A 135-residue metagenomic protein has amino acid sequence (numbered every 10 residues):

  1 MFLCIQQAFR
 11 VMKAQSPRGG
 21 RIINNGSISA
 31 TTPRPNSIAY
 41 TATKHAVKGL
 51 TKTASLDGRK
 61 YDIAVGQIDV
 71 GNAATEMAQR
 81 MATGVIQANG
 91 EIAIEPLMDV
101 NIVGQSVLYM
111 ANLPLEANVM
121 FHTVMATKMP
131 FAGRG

Functional and structural regions predicted by a protein language model:
I5, T43: Active-site helix of classical SDR
Q7-G19: A short helix-coil junction within the Rossmann-fold of NAD(P)-dependent oxidoreductases
R10, L56-R59: Alpha-helical segment proximal to the catalytic Tyr-Lys
S27: Residue(s) in the substrate-gating loop at a strand-loop-helix junction that position the organic substrate next
T32-I38, E95: Active-site loop immediately N-terminal to the catalytic Tyr-X3-Lys motif of short-chain dehydrogenase/reductase
N36, D69-A82, G135: Short beta-loop-alpha junction of Rossmann-like oxidoreductase domains
K48, G58-A73, N118-F121: Conserved Rossmann-fold SDR core element
Q67-I68, I86-G133: C-terminal helical subdomain
